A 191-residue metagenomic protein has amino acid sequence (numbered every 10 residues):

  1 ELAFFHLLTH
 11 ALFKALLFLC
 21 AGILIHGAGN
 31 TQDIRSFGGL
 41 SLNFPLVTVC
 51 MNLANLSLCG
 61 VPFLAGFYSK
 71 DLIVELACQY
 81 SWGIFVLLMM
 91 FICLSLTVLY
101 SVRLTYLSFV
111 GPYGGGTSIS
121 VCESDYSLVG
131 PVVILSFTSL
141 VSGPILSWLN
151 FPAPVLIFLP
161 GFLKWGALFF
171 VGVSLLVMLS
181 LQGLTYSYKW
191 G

Functional and structural regions predicted by a protein language model:
E1-R35: Alpha-helical multi-pass transmembrane bundles of energy-transducing inner-membrane proteins
N30, L46-G191: Specific lipid-exposed transmembrane alpha-helices and their immediate membrane-water interface residues in multi-pass
R35-S36, L46: Active-site helix/loop module of the DD-peptidase/beta-lactamase fold, centered on the serine-lysine SxxK catalytic
S36-G39, I119: Beta-strand segments within the central parallel beta-sheet cores of soluble alpha/beta enzyme folds
L42: Conserved non-cysteine loop/helix-boundary elements of the Radical SAM core domain that shape
